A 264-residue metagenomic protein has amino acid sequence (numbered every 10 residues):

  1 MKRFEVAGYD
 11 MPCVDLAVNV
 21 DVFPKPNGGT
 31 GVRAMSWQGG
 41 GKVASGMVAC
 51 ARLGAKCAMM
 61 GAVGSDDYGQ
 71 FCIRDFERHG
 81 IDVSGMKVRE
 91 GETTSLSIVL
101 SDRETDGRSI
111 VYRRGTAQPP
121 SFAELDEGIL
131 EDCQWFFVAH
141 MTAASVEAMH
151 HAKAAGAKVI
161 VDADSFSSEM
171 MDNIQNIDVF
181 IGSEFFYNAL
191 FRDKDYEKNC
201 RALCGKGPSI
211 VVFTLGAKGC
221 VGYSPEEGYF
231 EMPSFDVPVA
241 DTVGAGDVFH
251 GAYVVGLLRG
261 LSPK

Functional and structural regions predicted by a protein language model:
M1-A62, D67-R74, R78, P238-V239: Glycine-rich phosphate/adenosyl-contacting loop at the front of the ribokinase-like
M1-A7, L16, G31, Y196-K264: Conserved phosphate-binding/catalytic region of the ribokinase-like
C50, F136, F180-S183: Residue-level signal for inorganic ion chemistry
D75-G91: A glycine-rich helix N-cap at a beta->alpha junction
V88-R89, V99-W135: Conserved phosphate-binding/catalytic loop of the ribokinase/pfkB sugar-kinase fold
A117-D126, H140-A143, V161-E169: Active-site glycine-rich loop that binds ribose-phosphate moieties when present
K153-I160, D164-E231: Conserved phosphate/ATP/ADP-binding segment of small-molecule kinases
